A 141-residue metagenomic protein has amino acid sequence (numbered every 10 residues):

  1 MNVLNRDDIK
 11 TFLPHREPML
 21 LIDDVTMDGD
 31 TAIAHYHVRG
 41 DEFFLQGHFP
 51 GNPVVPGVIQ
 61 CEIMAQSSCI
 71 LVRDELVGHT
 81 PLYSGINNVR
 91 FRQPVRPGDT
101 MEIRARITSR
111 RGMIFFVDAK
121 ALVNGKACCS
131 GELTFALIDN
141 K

Functional and structural regions predicted by a protein language model:
M1-N2, K141: Short, low-complexity, intrinsically disordered N-terminal peptides in bacterial proteins
N2, S67-E102, I114, S130-A136: Hydrophobic beta-strand-centered segment that forms part of the acyl-chain substrate-binding groove
V3-D24: Flexible, low-complexity linker/boundary loops enriched in proline and small hydrophobic residues that flank enzymatic
L4-D8, R39-G40, F44, F49-P50 (+3 more regions): Residue-level signal for pocket-adjacent positions within structured domains
P14, G29-D30, V95-D99, R104-K141: HotDog/MaoC-like acyl-thioester-processing domains
E17-V55: Catalytic strand-loop segment that frames the active site of acyl-thioester-processing enzymes
D23-T26, N87, R92, R104-T108: Conserved positions in beta-strands of structured domains
V25, V55-G78: Active-site helix/loop of acyl-thioester processing domains in fatty-acid/polyketide metabolism, spanning hotdog-fold
